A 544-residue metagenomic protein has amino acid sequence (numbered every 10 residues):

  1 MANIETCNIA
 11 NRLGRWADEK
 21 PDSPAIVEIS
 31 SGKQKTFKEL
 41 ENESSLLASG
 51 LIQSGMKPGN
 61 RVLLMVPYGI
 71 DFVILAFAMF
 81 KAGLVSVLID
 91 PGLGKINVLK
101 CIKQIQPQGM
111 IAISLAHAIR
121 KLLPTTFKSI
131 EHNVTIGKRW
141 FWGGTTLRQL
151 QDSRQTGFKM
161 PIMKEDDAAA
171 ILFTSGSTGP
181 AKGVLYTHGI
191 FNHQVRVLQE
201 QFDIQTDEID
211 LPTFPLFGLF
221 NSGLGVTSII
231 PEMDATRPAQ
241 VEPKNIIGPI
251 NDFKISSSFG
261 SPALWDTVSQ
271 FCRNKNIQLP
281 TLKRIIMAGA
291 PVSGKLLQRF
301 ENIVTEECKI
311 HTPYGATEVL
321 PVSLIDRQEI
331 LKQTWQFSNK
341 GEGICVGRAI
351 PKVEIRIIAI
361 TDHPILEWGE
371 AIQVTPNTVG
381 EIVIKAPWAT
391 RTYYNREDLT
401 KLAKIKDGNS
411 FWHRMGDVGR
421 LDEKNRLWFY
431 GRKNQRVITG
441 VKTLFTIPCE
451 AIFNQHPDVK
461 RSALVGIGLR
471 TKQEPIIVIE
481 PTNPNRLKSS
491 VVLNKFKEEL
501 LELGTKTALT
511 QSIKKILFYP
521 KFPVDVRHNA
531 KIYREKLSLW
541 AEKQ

Functional and structural regions predicted by a protein language model:
T6, P21-P24, T135, F141 (+3 more regions): Conserved pre-ATP/AMP-binding loop-to-beta segment of ANL
I29-K35, A48-G92, T443, P481: Conserved AMP-binding/adenylate-forming
Q34-K38, A169-R196, T227: Conserved AMP-binding A3 loop
S54, K81-Q149, N251, N483: Structural core segment of the AMP-binding/adenylate-forming
S54, M65, P364, E370-T439 (+2 more regions): Conserved ATP-binding/catalytic segment of the ANL
V85, N192-I209, F214-S256, F271: Conserved AMP-binding/adenylation subdomain of ANL enzymes
I136, T146, V226, S257-F259 (+2 more regions): Gly/Ser/Thr-rich phosphate-binding loop
A463-G468, I476-I477, L501-Q544: Conserved C-terminal "lid"/linker of ANL adenylate-forming enzymes
